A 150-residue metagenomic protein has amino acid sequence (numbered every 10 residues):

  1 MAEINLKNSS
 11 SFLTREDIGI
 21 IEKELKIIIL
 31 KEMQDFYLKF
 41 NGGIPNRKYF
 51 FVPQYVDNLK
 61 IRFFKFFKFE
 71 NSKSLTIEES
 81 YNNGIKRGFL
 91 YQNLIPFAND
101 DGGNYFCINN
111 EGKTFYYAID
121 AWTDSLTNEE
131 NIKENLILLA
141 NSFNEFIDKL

Functional and structural regions predicted by a protein language model:
M1-N104: A surface-exposed partner-binding patch
N109-G112: Short acidic-glycine loop/turn motifs at beta-strand connectors
F115-A121: Catalytic Cys-His active-site segments of thiol-dependent hydrolases/isopeptidases
W122-K149: Compact, glycine/acidic-enriched structural inserts
